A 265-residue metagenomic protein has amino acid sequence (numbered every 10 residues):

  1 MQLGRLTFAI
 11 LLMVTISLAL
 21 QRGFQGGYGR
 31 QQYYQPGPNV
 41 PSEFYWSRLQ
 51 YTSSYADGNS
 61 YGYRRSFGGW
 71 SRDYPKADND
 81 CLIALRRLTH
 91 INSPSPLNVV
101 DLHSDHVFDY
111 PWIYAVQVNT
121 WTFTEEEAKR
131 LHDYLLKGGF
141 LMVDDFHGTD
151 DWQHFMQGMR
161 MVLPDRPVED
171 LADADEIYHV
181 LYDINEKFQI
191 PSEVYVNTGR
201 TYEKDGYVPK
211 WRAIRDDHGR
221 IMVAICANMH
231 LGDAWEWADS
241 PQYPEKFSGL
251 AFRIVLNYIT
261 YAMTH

Functional and structural regions predicted by a protein language model:
M1-L6: Positively charged n-region of N-terminal signal peptides that target proteins for export
T7-S17: Bacterial N-terminal signal peptides
L18-W112, V118-N119, H230-H265: Aromatic-Pro/Gly-enriched surface loop or interdomain linker that acts as a lid/target-recognition segment
R30, S54-Y61, D150-G232, E236-W237 (+3 more regions): An acidic, glycine-rich "communication" segment
W46, V107, W112-W152: Short alpha-beta junction capping motif
D78-L82, A128, H132, W152-M156 (+1 more regions): Extracytoplasmic/secreted envelope proteins and their assembly/folding machinery, especially bacterial periplasmic
T89, G139, M159-R166, A262: A generic secondary-structure signal for well-formed alpha-helical elements
I91-D101, V143-G148, R166-A174: Surface-exposed patches in mature extracellular/periplasmic domains of secreted proteins
